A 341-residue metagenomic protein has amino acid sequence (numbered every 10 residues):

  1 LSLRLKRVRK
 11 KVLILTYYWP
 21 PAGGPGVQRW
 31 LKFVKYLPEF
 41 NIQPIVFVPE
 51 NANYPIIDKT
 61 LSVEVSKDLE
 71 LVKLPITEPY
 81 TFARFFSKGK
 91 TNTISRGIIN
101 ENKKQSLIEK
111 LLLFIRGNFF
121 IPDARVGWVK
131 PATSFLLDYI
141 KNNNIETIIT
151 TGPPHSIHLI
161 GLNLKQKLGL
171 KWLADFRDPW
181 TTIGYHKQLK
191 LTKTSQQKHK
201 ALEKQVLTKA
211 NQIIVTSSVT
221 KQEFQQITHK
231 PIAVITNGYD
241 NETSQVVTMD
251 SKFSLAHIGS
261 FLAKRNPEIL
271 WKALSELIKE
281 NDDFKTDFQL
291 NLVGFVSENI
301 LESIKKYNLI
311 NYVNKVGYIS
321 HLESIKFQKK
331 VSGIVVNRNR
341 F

Functional and structural regions predicted by a protein language model:
S2-T81, Q212, I232, L277: N-terminal subdomain of nucleotide-sugar transferases
V48-K130, Y139: A conserved catalytic-core segment of Leloir-type glycosyltransferases
L137, S156-L159, N163-K167, W180-T181 (+1 more regions): Membrane-proximal helix-turn-helix segments that form the acceptor-binding/catalytic region of lipid-linked
Q205-T208, S320-S332: Short acidic alpha-helix that forms the nucleotide-activated donor recognition element in Leloir-type transferases
N211, N314, Q328-F341: Acidic donor-binding loop of glycosyltransferase active sites
V219, I235-G238: Carbohydrate-associated surface elements
V247-R265, I269-L274: Conserved donor-binding/catalytic core segment of Leloir-type glycosyltransferases
N281, D287-F288, L292-G294, N299-E323: Nucleotide-activated donor-binding/catalytic signature segment of Leloir-type glycosyltransferases, i.e., the conserved
